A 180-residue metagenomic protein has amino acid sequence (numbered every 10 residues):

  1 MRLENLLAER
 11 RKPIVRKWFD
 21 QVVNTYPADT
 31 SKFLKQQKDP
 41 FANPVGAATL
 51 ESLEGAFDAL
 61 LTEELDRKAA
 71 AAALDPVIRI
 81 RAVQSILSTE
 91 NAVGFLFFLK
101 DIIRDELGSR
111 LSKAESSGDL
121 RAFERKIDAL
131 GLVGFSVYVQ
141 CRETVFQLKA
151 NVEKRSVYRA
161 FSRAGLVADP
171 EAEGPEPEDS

Functional and structural regions predicted by a protein language model:
M1-P76, L111-S180: Core of compact, soluble alpha-helical bundle domains
Q84-L87: Cytosolic, long alpha-helical scaffolding segments
E90-E106: Elongated alpha-helical scaffolds
